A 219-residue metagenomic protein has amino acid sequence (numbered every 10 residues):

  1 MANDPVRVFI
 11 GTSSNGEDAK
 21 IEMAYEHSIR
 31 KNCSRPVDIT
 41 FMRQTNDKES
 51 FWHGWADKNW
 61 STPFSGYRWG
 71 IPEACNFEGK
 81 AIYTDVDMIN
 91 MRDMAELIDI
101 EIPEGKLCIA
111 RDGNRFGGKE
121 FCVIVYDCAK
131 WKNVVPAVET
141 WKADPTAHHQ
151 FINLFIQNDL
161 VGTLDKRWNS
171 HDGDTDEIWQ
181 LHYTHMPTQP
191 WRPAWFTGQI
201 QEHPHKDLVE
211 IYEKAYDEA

Functional and structural regions predicted by a protein language model:
A2, K31-P36, A74-I82: Short, solvent-exposed loop/edge-beta patches enriched in aromatic
A2-S14, D18-A19, M23-A24, C33-R35 (+2 more regions): A glycosyltransferase accessory/donor-loop signature
V6-I10, F51-K58, G79: Glycine-/proline-rich flexible loop or hinge segments
V37-A74: Active-site-proximal specificity loops/subdomain of glycosyltransferases
N59, A110-D112, D217-E218: Carbohydrate-active catalytic/glycan-binding domains of CAZyme proteins, especially the secreted or lumenal ectodomains
Y67-F116, V123-W131: GT-A fold catalytic core of metal-dependent nucleotide-sugar glycosyltransferases, centered on the diacidic
K119-V123, D176-I178: Short hydrophobic/aromatic beta-strand or adjacent loop that forms the aromatic wall/cage of a ligand/substrate-binding
